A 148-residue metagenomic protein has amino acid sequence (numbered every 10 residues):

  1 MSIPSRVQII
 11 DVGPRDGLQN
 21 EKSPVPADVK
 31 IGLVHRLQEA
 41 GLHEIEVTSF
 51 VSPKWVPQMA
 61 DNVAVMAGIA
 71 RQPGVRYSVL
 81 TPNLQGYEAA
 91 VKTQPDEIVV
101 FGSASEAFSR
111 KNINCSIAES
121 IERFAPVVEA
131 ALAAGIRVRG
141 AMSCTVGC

Functional and structural regions predicted by a protein language model:
S2-D11, K30-T48, K54-A60: N-terminal glycine-rich anion-binding loops that anchor highly charged ligand groups
P4-V7, G41-H43, R71-Y77, Q94-D96 (+1 more regions): Short, well-ordered coil/turn segments that N-cap beta-strands
I10, D96-S105, R139-S143: Non-cysteine beta-strand/loop elements that form the S-adenosyl-L-methionine
I10-K30, V75-L84, S109-I117, C144-C148: Active-site mouth loops of central-metabolism enzymes
G17, L37, A90, I98 (+1 more regions): Conserved, mostly hydrophobic/aromatic
H43-G68, F101-C115, C144-C148: Glycine-rich, proline-tolerant flexible connector loops at the mouths of alpha/beta enzymes
W55-V79, A118-R139: Alpha-helix-loop-beta-strand connector modules within alpha/beta enzyme cores
N83-T93: Catalytic cores of alpha/beta
